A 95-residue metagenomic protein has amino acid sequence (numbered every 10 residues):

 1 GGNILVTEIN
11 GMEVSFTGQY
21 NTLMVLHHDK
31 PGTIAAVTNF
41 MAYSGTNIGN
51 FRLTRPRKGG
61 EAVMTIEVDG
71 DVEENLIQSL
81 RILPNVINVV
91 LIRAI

Functional and structural regions predicted by a protein language model:
G1-I95: A conserved regulatory-domain signal marking ACT and ACT-like small-molecule sensing domains and adjacent regulatory
